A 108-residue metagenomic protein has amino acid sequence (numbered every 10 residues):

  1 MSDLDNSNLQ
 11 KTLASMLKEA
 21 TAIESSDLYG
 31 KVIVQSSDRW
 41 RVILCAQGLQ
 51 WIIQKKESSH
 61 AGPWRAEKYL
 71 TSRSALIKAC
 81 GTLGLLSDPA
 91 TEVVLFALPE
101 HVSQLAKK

Functional and structural regions predicted by a protein language model:
M1-W40: Negatively charged, low-complexity tracts enriched in Asp/Glu with abundant Ser/Thr
V42-L44: Short secondary-structure boundary/capping segments within folded domains
A46-A66: Short beta-strand segments and strand-loop junctions that repeat across beta-rich extracellular domains
G62-A79: A short, exposed loop/beta-hairpin motif centered on an aromatic-Gly-Thr core
L85-E92: Intrinsically disordered, low-complexity, charge-dense segments enriched in Lys/Arg and Glu/Asp interspersed
E92-K108: Low-complexity intrinsically disordered segments
